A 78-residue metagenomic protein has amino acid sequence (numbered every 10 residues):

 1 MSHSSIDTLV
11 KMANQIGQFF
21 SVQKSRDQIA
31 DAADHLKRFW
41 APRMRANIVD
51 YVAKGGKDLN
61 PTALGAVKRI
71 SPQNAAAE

Functional and structural regions predicted by a protein language model:
M1-S25: N-terminal acidic leader/helix
V10-A13, A33, V67: Generic structural concept
G17-P61: Amphipathic, hydrophobic secondary-structure cores in small proteins
A53-E78: C-terminal structural segments of small proteins and small subunits
